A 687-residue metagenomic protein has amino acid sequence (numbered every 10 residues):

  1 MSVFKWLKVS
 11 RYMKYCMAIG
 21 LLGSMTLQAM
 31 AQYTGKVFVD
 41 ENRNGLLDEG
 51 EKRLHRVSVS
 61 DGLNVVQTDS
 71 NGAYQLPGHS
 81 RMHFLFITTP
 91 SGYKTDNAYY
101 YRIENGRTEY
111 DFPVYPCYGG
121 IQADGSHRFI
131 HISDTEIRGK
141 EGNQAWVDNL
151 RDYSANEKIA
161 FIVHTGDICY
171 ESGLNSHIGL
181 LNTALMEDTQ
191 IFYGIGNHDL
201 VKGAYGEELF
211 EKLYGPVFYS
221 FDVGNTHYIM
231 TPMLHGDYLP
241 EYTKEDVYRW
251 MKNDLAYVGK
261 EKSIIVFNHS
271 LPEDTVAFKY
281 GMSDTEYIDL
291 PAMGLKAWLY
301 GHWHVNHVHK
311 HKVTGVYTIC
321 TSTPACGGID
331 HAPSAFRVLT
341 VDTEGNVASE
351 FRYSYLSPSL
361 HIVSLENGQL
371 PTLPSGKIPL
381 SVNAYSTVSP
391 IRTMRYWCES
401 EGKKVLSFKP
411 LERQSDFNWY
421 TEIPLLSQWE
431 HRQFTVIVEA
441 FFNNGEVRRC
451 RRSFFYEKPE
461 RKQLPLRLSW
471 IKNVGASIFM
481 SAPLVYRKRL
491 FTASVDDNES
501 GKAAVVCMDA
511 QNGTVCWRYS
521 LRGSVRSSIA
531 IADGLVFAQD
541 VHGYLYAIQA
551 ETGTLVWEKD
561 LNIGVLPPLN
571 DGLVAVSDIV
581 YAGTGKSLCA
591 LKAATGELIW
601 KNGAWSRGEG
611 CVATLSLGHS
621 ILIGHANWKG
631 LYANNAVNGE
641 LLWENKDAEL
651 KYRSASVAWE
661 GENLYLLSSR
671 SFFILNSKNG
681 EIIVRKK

Functional and structural regions predicted by a protein language model:
T34, E41, R102-S176: N-terminal active-site segment of His-dependent metallophosphoesterases
L47, S60-A73: Short, acidic Ser/Thr/Gly-rich low-complexity loop/linker segments typical of extracellular and cell-surface proteins
D61, M82-I103: A short, solvent-exposed loop/turn motif at the edges and junctions of modular extracellular/periplasmic domains
T68-R81, F112, F417-T421: Glycine-centered loop-to-beta-strand initiation motif
S91-G92, R102, Y115, N175-V258 (+2 more regions): Extended active-site neighborhood of metal-dependent phosphoesterases/phosphodiesterases
G315-A384, I437: Binuclear metal-dependent phosphoesterase catalytic core
P459-Y486, V495-K502, V515-A530, V556-V576 (+4 more regions): Extracytoplasmic beta-rich repeat domains
D496-S500, G543-Y544, S587, W628-G630: Short glycine/acidic-enriched loop and turn motifs that connect beta-strands
